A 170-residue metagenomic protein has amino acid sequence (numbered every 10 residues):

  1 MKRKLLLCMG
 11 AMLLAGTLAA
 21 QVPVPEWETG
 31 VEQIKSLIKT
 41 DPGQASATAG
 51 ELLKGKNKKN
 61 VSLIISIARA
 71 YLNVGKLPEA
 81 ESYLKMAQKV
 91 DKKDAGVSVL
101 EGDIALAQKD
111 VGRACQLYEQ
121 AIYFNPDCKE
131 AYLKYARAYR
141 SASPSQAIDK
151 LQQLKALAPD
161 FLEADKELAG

Functional and structural regions predicted by a protein language model:
L18-K85: N-terminal leader/linker segments that initiate helical-solenoid repeat arrays
K39, N73-V74, A107-Q108, R137-A142: Register position in tetratricopeptide repeats
G43, P78, G112, S145-Q146: Residue register within tetratricopeptide repeats
L53-G55, K85-K89, E119-Y123, Q153-L157: Conserved structural position within tetratricopeptide repeats
N57-K58, K92, P126, P159: Short coil turns that delineate tetratricopeptide repeat
